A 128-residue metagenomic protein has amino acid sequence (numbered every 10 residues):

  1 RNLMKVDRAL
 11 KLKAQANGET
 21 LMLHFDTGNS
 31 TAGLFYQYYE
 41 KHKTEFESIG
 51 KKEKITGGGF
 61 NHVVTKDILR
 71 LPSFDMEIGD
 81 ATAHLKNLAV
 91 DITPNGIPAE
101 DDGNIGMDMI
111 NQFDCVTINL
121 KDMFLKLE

Functional and structural regions predicted by a protein language model:
R1-E128: Pepsin/retropepsin-fold aspartyl endopeptidases
